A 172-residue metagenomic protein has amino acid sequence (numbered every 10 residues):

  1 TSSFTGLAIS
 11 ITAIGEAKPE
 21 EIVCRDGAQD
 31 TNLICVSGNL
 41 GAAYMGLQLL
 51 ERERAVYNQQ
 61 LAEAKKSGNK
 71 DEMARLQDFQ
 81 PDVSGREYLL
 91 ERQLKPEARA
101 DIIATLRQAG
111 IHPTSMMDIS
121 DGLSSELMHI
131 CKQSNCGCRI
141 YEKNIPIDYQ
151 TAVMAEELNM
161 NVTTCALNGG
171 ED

Functional and structural regions predicted by a protein language model:
T1-D172: Helix-biased detector of long, well-ordered alpha-helical tracts
